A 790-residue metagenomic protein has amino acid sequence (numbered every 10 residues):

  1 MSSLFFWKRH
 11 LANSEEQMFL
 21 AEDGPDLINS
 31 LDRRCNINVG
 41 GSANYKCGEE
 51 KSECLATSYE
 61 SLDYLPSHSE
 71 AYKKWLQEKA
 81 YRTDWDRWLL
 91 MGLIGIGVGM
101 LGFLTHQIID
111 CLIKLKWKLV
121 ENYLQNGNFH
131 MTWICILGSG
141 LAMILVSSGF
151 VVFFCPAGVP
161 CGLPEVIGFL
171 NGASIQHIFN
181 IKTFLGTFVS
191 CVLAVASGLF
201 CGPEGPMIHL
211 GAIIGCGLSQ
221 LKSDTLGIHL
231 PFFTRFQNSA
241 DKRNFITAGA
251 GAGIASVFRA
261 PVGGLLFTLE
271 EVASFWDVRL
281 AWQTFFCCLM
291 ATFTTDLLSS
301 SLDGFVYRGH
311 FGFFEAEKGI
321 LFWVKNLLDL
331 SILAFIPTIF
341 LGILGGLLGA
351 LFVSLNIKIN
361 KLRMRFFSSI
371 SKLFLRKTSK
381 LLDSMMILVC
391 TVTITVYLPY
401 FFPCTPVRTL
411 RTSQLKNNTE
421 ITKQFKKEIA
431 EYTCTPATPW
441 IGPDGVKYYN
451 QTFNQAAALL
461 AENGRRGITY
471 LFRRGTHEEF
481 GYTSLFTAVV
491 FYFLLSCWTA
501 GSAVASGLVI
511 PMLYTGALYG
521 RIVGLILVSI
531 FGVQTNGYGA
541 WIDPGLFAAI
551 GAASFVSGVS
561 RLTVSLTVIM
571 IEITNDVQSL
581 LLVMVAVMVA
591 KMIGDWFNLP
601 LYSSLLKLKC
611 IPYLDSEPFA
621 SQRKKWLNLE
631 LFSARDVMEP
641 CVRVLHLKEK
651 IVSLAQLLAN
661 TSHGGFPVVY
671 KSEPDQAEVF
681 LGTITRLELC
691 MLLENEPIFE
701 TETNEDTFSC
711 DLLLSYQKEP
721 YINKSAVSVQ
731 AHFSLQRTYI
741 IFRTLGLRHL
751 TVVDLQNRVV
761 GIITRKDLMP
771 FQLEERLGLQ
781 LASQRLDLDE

Functional and structural regions predicted by a protein language model:
S2-S672, F680-E696, D706-S709, Y716-N723 (+4 more regions): Alpha-helical transmembrane segments and immediately membrane-proximal extracytoplasmic
D576-V577, P674-Q676, Q736-R737, V759: Flexible loop/turn segments at secondary-structure boundaries
T703-C710, E719-I740, T744, L755-E790: Cytosolic regulatory modules rich in charged/polar residues
